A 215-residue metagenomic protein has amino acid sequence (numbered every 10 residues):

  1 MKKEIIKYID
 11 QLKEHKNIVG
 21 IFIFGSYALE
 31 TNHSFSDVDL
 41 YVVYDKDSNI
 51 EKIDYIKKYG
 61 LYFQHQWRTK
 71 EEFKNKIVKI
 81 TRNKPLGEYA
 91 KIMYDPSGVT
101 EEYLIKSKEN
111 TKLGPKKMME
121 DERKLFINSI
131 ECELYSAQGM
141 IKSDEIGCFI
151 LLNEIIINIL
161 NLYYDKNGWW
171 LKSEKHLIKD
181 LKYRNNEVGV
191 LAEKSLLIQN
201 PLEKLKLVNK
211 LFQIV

Functional and structural regions predicted by a protein language model:
M1-K2, D45, E51, T100 (+3 more regions): Serine/threonine-rich low-complexity intrinsically disordered regions
M1-S36, Y41-E88: Metal-dependent nucleotidyltransferase catalytic core
I5-Y8, I18-I23, V38-V43, F63 (+6 more regions): Generic hydrophobic secondary-structure signal
V38, T81-N83, I92, D165-N167 (+1 more regions): Short, charged/polar low-complexity linear motifs in solvent-exposed/disordered segments
I53-K142: Conserved NTP/Mg2+-binding pocket subregion across the NTase superfamily
K112-V215: Conserved nucleotidyltransferase catalytic core and NTase-mimicking acidic/glycine-rich helix/loop elements in nucleic
